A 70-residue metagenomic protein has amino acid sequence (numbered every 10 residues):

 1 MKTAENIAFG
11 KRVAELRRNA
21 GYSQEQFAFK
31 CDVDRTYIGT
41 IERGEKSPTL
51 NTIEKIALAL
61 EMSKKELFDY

Functional and structural regions predicted by a protein language model:
M1-A8: A detector for short, charged/polar N-terminal pre-domain segments
K11-F27, L60: Short basic helix-loop element that most often maps to the first helix and adjoining turn of HTH DNA-binding modules
V13, Q24, R35, L50-I53: Helix-turn-helix DNA-binding elements, focusing on the entry/boundary residues of the two helices that contact DNA
G21-T40: Short alpha-helical DNA-recognition segment
N51-E66: DNA major-groove recognition helix of helix-turn-helix/homeodomain DNA-binding modules
F68-Y70: Short amphipathic recognition helices of helix-turn-helix/homeodomain-type DNA-binding modules
